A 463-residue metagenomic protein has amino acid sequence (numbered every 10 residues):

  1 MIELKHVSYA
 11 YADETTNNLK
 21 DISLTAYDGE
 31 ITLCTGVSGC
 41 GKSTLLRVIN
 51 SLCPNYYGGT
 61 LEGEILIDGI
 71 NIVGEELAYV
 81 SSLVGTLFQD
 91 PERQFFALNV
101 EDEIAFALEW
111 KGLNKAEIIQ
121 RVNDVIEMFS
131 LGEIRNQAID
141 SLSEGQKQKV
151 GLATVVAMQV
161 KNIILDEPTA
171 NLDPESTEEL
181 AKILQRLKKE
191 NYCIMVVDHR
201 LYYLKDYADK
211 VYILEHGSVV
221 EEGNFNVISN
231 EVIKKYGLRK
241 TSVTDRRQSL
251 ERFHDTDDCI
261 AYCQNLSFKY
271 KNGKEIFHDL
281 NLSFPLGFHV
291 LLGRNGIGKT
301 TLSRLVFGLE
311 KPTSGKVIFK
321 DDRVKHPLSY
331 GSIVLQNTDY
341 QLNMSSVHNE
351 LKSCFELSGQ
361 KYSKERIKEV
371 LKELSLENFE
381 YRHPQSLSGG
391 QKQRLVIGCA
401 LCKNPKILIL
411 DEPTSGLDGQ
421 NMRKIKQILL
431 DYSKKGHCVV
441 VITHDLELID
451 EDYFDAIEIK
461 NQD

Functional and structural regions predicted by a protein language model:
N50, F307: Helix-to-loop junction immediately C-terminal to a conserved catalytic motif
E64-Y79, K316-S329: ABC ATPase NBD Q-loop/coupling interface
A116-I134, Y362-F379: Conserved ABC ATPase "signature" region
A138-L142, H383-L387, Q391: Conserved ABC ATPase signature
I163-E167, L408-D411: Catalytic Walker B motif of ABC-type/P-loop ATPase nucleotide-binding domains
D173, D418: ABC-family nucleotide-binding domains
D198-H199, T443-H444: H-loop/switch region of ABC-family ATPase nucleotide-binding domains
